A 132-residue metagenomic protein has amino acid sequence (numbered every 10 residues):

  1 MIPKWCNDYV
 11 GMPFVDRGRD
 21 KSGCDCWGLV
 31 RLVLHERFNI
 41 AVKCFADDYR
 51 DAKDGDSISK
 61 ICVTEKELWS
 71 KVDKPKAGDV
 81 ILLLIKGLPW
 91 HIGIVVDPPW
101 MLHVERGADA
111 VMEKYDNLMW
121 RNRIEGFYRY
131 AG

Functional and structural regions predicted by a protein language model:
M1-M12, D116-G132: Non-catalytic ligand/cofactor/substrate-binding and regulatory segments of enzyme domains
P3, A46-D109, G132: ...with weaker cross-activation on analogous glycine-rich loops/strands in unrelated enzymes
N7, F14, R19, C24 (+1 more regions): Short glycine- and Lys/Arg-enriched binding-loop motifs that mark or flank ligand-binding interfaces
F14, R31, V96, A110: Short, flexible micro-motifs
D16-G18, V42-A46: Surface-exposed patches in mature extracellular/periplasmic domains of secreted proteins
G18-F38: Active-site nucleophilic cysteine motif
V111-Y115: Catalytic alpha/beta core of large soluble enzyme barrels
